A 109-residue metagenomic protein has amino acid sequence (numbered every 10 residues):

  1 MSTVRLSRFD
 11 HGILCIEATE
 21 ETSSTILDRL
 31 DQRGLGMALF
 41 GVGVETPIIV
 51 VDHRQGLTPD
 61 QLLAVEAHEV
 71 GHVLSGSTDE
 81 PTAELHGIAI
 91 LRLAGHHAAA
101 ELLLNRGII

Functional and structural regions predicted by a protein language model:
M1-S2, I109: Short intrinsically disordered terminal tails
S2-D10, A38-V42: Short acidic-hydrophobic surface loop/beta-edge motif
V4-R5, H68, T82, I90: Structured N-terminal alpha/beta-domain signature that marks small ligand/cofactor-binding or signaling modules
R8-D10, L14-E20: Terminal helix-to-tail segments of small alpha-helical proteins
E17-P59, V70-V73: Active-site scaffold of zinc-dependent metalloenzymes
G56-Q61, S77-P81: Soluble non-cytosolic domains of exported or imported proteins
A64-G76, E84: Active-site recognition of the HExxH zinc-binding catalytic motif
T78-I109: Post-HExxH zinc-binding segment in Zn-dependent metallohydrolases
